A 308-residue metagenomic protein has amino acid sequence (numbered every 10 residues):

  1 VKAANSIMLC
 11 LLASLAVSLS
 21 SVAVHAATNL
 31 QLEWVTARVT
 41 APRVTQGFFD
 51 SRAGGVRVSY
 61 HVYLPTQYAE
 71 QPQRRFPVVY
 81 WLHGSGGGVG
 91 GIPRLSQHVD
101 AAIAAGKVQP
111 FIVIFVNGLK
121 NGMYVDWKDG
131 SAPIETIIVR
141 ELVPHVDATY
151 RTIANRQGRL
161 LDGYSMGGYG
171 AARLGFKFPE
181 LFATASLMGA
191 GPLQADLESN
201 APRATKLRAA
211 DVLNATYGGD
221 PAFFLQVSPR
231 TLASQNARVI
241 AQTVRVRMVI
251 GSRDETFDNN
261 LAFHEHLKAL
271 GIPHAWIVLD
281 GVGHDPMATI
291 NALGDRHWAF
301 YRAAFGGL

Functional and structural regions predicted by a protein language model:
V1-L11: Bacterial N-terminal signal peptides that target proteins for export
L9-L19: Bacterial N-terminal signal peptides
V22-H25: Sec/Tat signal peptide C-region and signal peptidase I cleavage site
A27-L308: Non-catalytic cap/lid and distal C-terminal segments of serine-dependent acyl enzymes
